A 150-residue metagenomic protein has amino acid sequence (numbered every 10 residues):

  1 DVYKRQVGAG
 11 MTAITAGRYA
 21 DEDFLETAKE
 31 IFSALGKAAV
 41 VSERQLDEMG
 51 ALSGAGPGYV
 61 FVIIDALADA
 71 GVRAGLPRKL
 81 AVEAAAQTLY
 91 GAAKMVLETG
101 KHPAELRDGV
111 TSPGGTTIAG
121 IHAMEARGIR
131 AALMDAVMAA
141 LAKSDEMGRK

Functional and structural regions predicted by a protein language model:
V2-Y3: Short, small-residue-biased leader/transition segments that mark boundaries at the very start of proteins
Q6-G10: Short, charged, surface-exposed secondary-structure boundary motifs
M11-M49, F61-E98, K143: Internal alpha-helical scaffold of NAD(P)-dependent oxidoreductase catalytic cores
Q45-A51, P103-D108: Short pre-catalytic strand/loop immediately N-terminal to key active-site residues, enriched for Gly-Thr
G56: Aromatic-residue-lined binding/catalytic grooves and analogous aromatic/hydrophobic interfacial grooves in multimeric
E83-K150: NAD(P)-dependent Rossmann-like dehydrogenase/reductase catalytic/cofactor-binding core
